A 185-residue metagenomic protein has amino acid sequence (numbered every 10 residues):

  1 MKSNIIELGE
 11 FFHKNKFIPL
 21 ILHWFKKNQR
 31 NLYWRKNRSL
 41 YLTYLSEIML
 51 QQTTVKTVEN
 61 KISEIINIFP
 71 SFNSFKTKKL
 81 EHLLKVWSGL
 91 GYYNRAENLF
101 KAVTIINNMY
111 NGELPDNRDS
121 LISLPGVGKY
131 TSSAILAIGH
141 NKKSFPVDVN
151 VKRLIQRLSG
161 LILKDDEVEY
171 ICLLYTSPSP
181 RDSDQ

Functional and structural regions predicted by a protein language model:
K2-H13, P19-S177, R181: Catalytic cores of DNA base-excision repair glycosylases
